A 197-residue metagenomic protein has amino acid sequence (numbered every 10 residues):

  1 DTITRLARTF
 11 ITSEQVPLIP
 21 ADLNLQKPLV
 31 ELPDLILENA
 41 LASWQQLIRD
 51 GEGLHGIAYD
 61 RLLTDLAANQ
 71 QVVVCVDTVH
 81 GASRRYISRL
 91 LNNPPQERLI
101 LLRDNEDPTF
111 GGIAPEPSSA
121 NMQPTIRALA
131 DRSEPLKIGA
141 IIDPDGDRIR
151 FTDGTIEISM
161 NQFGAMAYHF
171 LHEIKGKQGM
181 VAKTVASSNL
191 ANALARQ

Functional and structural regions predicted by a protein language model:
D1-S133: Gly/Ser/Thr-enriched, mixed-charge loops and adjacent short helices that form phosphate/oxyanion-binding elements
T2-W44, G154-Q197: Proline/glycine-rich low-complexity loops and linkers
I100, G111-L194: Acidic, glycine-rich loop-and-beta core segments that form the ion-binding/anion-interacting portion of active sites
